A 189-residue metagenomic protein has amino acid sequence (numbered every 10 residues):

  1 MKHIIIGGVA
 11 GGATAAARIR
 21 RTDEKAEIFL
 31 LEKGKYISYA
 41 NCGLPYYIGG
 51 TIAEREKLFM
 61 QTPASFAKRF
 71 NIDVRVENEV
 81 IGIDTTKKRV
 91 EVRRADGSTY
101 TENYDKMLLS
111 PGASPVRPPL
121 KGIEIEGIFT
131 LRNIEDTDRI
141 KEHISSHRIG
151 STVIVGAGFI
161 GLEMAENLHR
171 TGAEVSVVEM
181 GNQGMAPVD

Functional and structural regions predicted by a protein language model:
M1-D73, N167-V188: Beta1-alpha1 glycine-rich phosphate/pyrophosphate-binding loop at the start of Rossmann-like nucleotide-binding domains
M1-I4, A64-V155, M185: FAD-binding core/adjacent interface of flavoenzyme oxidoreductases
G7-G12, G112, G156-G161: Conserved phosphate-binding and hydrolysis motifs of nucleotide-dependent enzymes
A13, R117, T137, G161-L162: Short, well-ordered alpha-helical microsegments
A15-A16, A40, T85, P118-L120 (+1 more regions): Short glycine-/acidic-enriched loop or helix-start segments at secondary-structure transitions that form or flank
D23-L31, A53, S98-K106, I154-E166: Phosphate-binding glycine-rich loops and adjacent basic patches that engage nucleotide phosphates, nucleic-acid
L58-F59, Y100, D136, I160: Residue-level preference for nonpolar/small residues embedded in alpha-helices
R139-V188: Rossmann-like NAD(P)H-binding beta-loop-alpha module
